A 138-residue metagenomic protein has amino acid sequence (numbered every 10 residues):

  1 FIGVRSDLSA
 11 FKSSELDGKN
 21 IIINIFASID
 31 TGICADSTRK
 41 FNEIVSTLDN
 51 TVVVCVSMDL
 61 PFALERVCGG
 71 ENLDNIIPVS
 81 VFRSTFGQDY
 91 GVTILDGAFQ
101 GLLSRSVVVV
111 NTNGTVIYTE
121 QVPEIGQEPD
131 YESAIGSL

Functional and structural regions predicted by a protein language model:
F1-L138: Chalcogenol-based redox active-site neighborhoods
